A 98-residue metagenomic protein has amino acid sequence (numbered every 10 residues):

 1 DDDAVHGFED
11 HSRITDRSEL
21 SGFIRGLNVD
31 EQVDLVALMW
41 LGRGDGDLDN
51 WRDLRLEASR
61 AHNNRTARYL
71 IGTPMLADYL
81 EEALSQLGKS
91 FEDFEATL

Functional and structural regions predicted by a protein language model:
D1-L35, W40, F94: Aromatic-anchored, charged helix-turn/loop surface patch used as a conserved interaction hotspot
R17, L48-W51, A77: Alpha-helix initiation and N-capping motif
N28-Y69: Amphipathic protein-protein interaction modules
R60-L98: Helix-rich interaction surfaces within compact, conserved domain-sized segments that mediate assembly or partner
